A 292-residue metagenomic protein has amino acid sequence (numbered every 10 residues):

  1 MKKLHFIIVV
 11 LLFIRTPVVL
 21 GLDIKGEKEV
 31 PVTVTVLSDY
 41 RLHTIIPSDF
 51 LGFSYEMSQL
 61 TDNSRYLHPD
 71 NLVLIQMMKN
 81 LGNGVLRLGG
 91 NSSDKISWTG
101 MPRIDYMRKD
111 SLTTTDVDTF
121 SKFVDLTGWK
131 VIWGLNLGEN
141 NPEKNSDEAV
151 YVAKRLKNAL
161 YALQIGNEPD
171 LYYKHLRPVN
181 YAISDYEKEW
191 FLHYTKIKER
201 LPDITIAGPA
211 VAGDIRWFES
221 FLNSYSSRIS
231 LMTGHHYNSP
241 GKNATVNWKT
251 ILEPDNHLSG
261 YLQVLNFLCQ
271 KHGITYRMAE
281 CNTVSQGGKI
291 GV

Functional and structural regions predicted by a protein language model:
L4-I14: Sec-dependent N-terminal signal peptides
R15-I165, P169-I215, N223-L231, S259-A279 (+1 more regions): Non-catalytic accessory regions flanking glycosidase/transglycosidase catalytic cores in CAZymes
S230-C269: Extended catalytic-interface subdomain
K289-V292: Extracellular glycoside hydrolase catalytic/binding regions
